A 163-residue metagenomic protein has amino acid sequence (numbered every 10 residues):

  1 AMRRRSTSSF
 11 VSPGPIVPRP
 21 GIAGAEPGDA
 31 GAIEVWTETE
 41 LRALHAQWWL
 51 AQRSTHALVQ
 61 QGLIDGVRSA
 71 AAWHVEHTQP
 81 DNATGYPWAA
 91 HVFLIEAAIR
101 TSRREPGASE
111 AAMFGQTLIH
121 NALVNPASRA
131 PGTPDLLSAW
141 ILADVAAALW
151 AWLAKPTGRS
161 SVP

Functional and structural regions predicted by a protein language model:
A1-S8, E40, A46, R53 (+3 more regions): Terminal, non-catalytic domain-edge segments
S8-L41, A71-A90, P126-A143: Solvent-exposed loop and edge beta-strand segments that line ligand/cofactor-binding and catalytic clefts
R53-G115: Intrinsically disordered, low-complexity segments enriched in Gly and acidic/Ser/Thr residues that form flexible
